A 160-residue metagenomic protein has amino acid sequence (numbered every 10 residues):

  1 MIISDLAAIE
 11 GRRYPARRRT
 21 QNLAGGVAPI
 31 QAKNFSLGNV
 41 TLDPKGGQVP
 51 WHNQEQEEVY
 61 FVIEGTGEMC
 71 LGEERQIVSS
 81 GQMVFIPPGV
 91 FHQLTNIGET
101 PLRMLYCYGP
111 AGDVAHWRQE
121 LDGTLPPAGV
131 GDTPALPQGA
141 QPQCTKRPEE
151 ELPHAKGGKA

Functional and structural regions predicted by a protein language model:
M1-F35, P50, R118-A160: A short, N-terminal "cap"/entry segment at the start of jelly-roll beta-barrel domains of the cupin/DSBH fold
N34, N39-D43, N53-M69, C107-G109: Short, conserved beta-strand element in jelly-roll/cupin
G38-V40, Q82, H92: Hydrophobic/aromatic beta-strand elements that line small-molecule binding cavities or substrate pockets in beta-rich
V40, V59, F85, T100-A115: A short hydrophobic beta-strand segment most commonly corresponding to one strand of the jelly-roll/cupin
V49-W51, M69-C70, I86, H92-G98 (+1 more regions): Short beta-strand His + acidic residue motifs that chelate non-heme Fe in jelly-roll/DSBH and cupin folds
E55-Q56, E74, V90-F91, T100 (+1 more regions): A generic "binding-loop/recognition-motif" signal
G72, S80, T95-N96, H116-W117: Short glycine-/acidic-enriched loop or helix-start segments at secondary-structure transitions that form or flank
E73-P88: Short acidic-glycine-tyrosine-enriched beta hairpin
